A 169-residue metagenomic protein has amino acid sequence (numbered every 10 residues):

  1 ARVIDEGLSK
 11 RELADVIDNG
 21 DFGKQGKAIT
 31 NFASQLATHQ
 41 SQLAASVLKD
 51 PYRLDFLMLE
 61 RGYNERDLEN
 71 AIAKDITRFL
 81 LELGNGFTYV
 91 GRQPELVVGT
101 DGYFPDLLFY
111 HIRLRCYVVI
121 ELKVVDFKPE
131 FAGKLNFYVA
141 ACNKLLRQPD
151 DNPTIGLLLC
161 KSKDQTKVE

Functional and structural regions predicted by a protein language model:
A1-E169: Basic, low-complexity intrinsically disordered segments
